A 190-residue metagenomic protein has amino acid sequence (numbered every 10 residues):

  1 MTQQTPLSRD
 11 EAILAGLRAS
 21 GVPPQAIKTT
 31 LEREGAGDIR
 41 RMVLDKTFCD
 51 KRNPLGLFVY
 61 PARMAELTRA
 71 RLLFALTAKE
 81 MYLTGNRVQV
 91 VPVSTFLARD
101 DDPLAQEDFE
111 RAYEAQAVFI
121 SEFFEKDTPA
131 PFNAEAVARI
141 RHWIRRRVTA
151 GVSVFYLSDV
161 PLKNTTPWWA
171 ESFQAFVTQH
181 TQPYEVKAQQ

Functional and structural regions predicted by a protein language model:
M1-R52, Y184, Q190: A short, basic N-terminal segment
T2-L7, K79, F96-L104, F124-Q190: Replace "adjacent to P-loop NTPase cores in ATP/GTP-dependent enzymes" with "adjacent to NTP-binding cores
E34-G37, Y60-F74, A78-A115, A130-E135: Short glycine-rich substrate-engagement loop in P-loop NTPases that contacts/grips substrate
K46-F48, E107-F109, I144-R145: Short, flexible, glycine/charge-rich loop motifs used to bind or transfer phosphoryl groups or to couple energy/partner
N53-F58, A117, S153-F155: Residue-level preference for the first positions of well-ordered beta-strands
Q116-A117, P183: Conserved acidic residues
